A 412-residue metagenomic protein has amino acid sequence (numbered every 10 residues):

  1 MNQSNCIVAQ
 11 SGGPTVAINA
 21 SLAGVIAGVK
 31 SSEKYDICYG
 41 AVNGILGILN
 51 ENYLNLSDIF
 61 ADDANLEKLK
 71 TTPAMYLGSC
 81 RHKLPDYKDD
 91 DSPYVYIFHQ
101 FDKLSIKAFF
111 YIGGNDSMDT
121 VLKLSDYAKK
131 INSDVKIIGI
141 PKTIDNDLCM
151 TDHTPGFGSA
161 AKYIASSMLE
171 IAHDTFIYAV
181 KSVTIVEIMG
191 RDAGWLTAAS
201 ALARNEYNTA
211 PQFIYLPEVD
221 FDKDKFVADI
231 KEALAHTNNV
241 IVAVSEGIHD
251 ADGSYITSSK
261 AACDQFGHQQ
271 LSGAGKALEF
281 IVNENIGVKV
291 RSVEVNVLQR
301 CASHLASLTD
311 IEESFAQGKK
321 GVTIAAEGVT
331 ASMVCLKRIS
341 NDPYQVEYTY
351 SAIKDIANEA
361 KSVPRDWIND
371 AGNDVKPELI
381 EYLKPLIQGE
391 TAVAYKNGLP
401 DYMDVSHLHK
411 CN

Functional and structural regions predicted by a protein language model:
M1-L54: N-terminal phosphate-binding or glycine-rich loops at protein starts, especially the Walker A/P-loop of NTPases
N2-V8, L69-K83, K142-D152, A179-S182 (+1 more regions): Gly-rich Lys/Arg/Thr-decorated short loops/hinges at beta-loop-alpha junctions or inter-strand turns that position
S11-G13, A41-L46, R81-H82, G114-N115 (+5 more regions): Short, ordered loop/turn segments at secondary-structure junctions
T15-V25, I48-L49, P93-V95, N115-K123 (+5 more regions): Short glycine/serine/threonine-rich phosphate/pyrophosphate-binding segments that cradle anionic phosphate groups
C38, Q100, A108-G113, D119-N132 (+2 more regions): Accessory alpha-helical/coil subdomains and C-terminal extensions that flank or cap enzyme catalytic cores
N52-K107, D116, P155-F157, L169: Glycine-rich oxoanion-binding loops at beta->alpha junctions
Y255-N412: C-terminal non-catalytic interaction/assembly regions of soluble proteins
